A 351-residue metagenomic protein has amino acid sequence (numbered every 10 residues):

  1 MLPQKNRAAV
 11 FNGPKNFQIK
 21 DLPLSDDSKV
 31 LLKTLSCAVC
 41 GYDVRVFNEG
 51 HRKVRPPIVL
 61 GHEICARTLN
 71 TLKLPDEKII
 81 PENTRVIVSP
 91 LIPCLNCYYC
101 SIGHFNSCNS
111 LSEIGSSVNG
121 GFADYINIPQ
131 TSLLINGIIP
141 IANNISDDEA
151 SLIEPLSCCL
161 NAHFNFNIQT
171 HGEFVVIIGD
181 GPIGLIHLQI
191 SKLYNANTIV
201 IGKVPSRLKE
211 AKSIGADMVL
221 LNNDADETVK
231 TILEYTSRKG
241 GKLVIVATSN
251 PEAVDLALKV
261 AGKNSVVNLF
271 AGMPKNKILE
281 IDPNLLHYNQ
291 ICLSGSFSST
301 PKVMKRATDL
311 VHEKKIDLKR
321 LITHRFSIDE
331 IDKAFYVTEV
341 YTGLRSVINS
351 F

Functional and structural regions predicted by a protein language model:
M1-Q4, A8, D255-K259, P301-F351: C-terminal hydrophobic helical "lid"/dimerization subdomain of Rossmann-like NAD(P)H-dependent oxidoreductases
R7, F174, A196-T198, V266 (+1 more regions): Residues at the starts of beta-strands that form the adenosine-phosphate
S25-C37, H51-Y98, I139-A142: Glycine-rich beta-strand-centered segment in the early N-terminal region that forms part of a ligand/cofactor-binding
K29, E63, T84-R85, Y99 (+5 more regions): Residue-level marker of beta-strand positions
N83, N143-D224: Mid-domain Rossmann-like dinucleotide-binding core that forms the NAD(H)/NADP(H) cofactor-binding site
N96-I178: NAD(P)H dinucleotide-binding glycine-rich loop of Rossmann-like/cofactor-binding domains, especially the beta1-alpha1
N167-H171, K209, I214-C292: Glycine-rich cofactor phosphate-binding loops and adjacent beta1-alpha1 units of small-molecule cofactor enzyme domains
V229-K230, E234, R238, K275-H324 (+1 more regions): C-terminal substrate-binding/catalytic core of Rossmann-like NAD(P)-dependent dehydrogenases/reductases
